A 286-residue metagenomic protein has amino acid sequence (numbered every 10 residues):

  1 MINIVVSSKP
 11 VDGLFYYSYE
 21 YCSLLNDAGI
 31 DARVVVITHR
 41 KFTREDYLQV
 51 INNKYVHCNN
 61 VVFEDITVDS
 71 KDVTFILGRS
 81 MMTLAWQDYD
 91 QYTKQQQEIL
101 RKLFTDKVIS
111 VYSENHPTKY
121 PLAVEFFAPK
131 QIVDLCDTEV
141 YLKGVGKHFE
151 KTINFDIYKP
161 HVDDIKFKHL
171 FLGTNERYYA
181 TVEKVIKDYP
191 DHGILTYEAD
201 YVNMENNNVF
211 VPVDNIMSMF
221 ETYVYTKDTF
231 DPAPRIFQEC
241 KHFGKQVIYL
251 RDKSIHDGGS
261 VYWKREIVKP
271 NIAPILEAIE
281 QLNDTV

Functional and structural regions predicted by a protein language model:
M1-K94, E114-A123, P234-F237, I248-V286: N-terminal pre-catalytic "stem/leader" segment of glycosyltransferase-like enzymes
M1-V6, S18, S23, R101-K102 (+4 more regions): Hydrophobic transmembrane helix bundles of membrane-integrated enzymes that assemble and modify cell-envelope
I2, D31-V34, D106-I109, G146 (+2 more regions): Hydrophobic anchor at the start of a short beta-strand that flanks the dinucleotide cofactor-binding loop
S7-S8, F171-E176, T229: Conserved donor-binding loops in enzymes that form glycosidic bonds
R33-L48, P117-L122, F171-D214: Catalytic donor nucleotide-activated moiety binding site of glycosyltransferases and closely related
V34-H39, S110-S113, D134-D137, H148-D156 (+2 more regions): A generic structural motif
I66, Y197-D252, V261-W263: Donor nucleotide-activated moiety binding/catalytic core segment of transferases that use nucleotide-activated donors
F75-K184, K269: Catalytic core of nucleotide-activated saccharide and alditol-phosphate transferases
